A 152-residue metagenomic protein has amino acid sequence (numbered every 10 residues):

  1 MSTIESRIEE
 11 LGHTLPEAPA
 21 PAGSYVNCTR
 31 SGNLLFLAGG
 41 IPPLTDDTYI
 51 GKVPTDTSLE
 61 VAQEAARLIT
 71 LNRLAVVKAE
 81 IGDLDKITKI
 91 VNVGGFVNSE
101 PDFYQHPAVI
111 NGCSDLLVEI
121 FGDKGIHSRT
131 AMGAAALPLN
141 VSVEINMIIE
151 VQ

Functional and structural regions predicted by a protein language model:
M1-Q152: Short, polar/acidic, helix-capping and beta-turn segments at strand->helix junctions that line the mouths
